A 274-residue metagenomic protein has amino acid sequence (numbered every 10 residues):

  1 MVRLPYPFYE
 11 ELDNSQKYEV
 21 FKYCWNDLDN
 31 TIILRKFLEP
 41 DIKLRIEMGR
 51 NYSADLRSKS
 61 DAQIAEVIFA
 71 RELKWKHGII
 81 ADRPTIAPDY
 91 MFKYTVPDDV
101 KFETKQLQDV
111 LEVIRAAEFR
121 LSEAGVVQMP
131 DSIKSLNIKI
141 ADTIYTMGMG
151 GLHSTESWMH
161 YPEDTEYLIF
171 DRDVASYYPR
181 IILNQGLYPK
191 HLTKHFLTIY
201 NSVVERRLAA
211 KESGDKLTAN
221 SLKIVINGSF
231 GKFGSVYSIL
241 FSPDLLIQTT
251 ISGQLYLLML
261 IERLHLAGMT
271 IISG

Functional and structural regions predicted by a protein language model:
M1-L4, Y9-A175, R263, T270-G274: Conserved "right-hand" nucleotidyltransferase catalytic core of DNA-directed polymerases
P7-L12, K134-G274: Helical catalytic core of nucleic-acid polymerases
